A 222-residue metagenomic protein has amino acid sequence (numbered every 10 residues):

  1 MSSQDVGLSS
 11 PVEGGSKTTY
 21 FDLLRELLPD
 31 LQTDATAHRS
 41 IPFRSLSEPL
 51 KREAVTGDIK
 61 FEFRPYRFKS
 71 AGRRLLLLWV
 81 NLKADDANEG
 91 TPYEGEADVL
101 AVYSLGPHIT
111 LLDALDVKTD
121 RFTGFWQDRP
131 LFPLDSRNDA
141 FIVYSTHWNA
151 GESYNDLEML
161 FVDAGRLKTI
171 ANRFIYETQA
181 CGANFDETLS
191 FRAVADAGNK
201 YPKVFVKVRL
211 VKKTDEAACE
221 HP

Functional and structural regions predicted by a protein language model:
M1-E53, N149-A150, Y154-P222: Acidic, small-residue rich beta-repeat scaffolds with periodic aromatic anchors
S3-D5, D58-F61, T123-F125, A140-V143 (+1 more regions): Short amphipathic alpha-helical surface micro-motifs
K51-P133: Short N-terminal edge-element motif at the start of the domain
S70-L82, F132-H147, A193-R209: Acidic/hydrophobic-patterned starts of short beta strands in beta-sheet-rich repeat architectures
W79-Y93, Y144-N149, K213-H221: Short, conserved, GDST-rich strand-edge loop motifs in beta-rich repeat architectures
V99-L100, P107, F141, L157-M159 (+1 more regions): Generic hydrophobic secondary-structure signal
L115-A164, F174-Y176: Eukaryote-skewed repeat-based solenoidal scaffolds used as protein-protein interaction platforms, primarily
